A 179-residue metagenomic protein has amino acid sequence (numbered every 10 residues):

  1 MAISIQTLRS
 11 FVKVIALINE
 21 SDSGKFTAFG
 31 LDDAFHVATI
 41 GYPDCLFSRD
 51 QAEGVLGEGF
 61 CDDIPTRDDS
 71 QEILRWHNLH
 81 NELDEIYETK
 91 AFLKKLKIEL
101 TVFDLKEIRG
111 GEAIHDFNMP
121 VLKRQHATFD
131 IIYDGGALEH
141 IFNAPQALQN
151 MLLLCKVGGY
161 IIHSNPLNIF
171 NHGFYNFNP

Functional and structural regions predicted by a protein language model:
M1-E107, P179: N-terminal accessory regions of S-adenosyl-L-methionine
F29, V37-I40, E72, N81-H172: Conserved SAM-binding loop
E53-L56, I114-D116, L148, F177: Generic preference for flexible, low-structure residues
H172-P179: Short, intrinsically disordered, charge-balanced linker/junction segments flanking boundaries in proteins
